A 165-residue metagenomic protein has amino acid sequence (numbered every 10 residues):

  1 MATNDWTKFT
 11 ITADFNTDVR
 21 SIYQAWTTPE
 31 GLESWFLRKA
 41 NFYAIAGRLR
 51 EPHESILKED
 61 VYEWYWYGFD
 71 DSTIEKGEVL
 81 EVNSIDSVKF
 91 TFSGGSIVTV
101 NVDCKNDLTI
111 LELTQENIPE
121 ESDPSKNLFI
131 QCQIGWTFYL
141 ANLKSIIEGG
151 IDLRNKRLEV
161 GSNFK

Functional and structural regions predicted by a protein language model:
M1-T10: Short acidic N-proximal helix/loop "leader" segments that mark the beginning of a domain or an inter-domain linker
T10-I11, E30-I74, I85, N155 (+1 more regions): Short beta-edge strand/loop motif at the mouth of beta-sheet-based domains
A13, K76-L80, I97-C104: Hydrophobic/aromatic beta-strand elements that line small-molecule binding cavities or substrate pockets in beta-rich
A13-V19: A short beta-loop-alpha structural element at the N-terminal edge of CoA-dependent acyl/N-acetyltransferase catalytic
N16, V82-S84, K105-D107: Structural motif
K89-T137: Beta-strand/loop substructures that line and gate deep hydrophobic ligand-binding cavities in soluble
N117-K165: A conserved amphipathic terminal alpha-helix motif
